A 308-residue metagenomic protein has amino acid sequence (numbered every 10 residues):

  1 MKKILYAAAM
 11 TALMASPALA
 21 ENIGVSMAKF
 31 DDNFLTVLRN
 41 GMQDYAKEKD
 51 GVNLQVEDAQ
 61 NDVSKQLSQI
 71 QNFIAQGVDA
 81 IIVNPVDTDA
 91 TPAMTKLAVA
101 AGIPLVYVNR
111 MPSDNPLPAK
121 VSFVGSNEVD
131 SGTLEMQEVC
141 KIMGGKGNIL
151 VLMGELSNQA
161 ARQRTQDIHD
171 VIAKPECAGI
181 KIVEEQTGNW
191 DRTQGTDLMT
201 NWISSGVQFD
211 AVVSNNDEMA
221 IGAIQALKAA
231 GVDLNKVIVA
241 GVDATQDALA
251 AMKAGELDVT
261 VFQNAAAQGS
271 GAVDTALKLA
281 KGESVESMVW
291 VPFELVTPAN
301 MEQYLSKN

Functional and structural regions predicted by a protein language model:
K3-L5, L13, L19-N308: A residue-level marker of the well-folded mature domains of exported/periplasmic proteins
